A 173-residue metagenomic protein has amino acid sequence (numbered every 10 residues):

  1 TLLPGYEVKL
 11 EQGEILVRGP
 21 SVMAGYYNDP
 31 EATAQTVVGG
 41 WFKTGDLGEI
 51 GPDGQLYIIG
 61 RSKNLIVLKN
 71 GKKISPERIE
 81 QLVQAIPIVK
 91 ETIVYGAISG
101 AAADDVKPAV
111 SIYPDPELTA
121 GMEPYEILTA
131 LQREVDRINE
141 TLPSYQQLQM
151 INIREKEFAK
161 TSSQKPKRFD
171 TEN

Functional and structural regions predicted by a protein language model:
T1-G5, F42: Short coil-to-beta-strand transition motifs
P4-Y6, G13, V106-P108, S162: Change "...and in nucleic-acid phosphodiester-cleaving endonucleases..." to "...and in nucleic-acid processing enzymes
L10, G19, A24-G25, L47-S144: AMP-binding/adenylate-forming catalytic core of the ANL superfamily
A32-T33: Short secondary-structure edge/capping micro-motifs at helix/strand boundaries
T44, K69, T161-S163: Ser/Thr-glycine-rich phosphate-binding loops at phosphate-binding pockets of nucleotides, nucleotide cofactors
I93-G96, D136-N173: Conserved C-terminal "lid"/linker of ANL adenylate-forming enzymes
